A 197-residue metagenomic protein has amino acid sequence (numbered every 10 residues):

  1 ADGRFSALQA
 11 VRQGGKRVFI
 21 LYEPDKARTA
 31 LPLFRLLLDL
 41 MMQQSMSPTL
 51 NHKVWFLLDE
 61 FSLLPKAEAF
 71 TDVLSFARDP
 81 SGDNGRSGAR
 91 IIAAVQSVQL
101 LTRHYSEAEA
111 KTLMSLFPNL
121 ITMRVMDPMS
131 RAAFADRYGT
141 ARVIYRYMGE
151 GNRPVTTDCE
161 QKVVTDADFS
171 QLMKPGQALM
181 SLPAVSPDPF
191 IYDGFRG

Functional and structural regions predicted by a protein language model:
A1-A89, D168-G194: P-loop NTPase motor domains
S6, D72, L101-G197: P-loop NTPase motor core of the ASCE superfamily
V18, I92, L120-I121: Hydrophobic/aromatic beta-strand patches that form the interior of the parallel beta-sheet core in alpha/beta enzyme
P24, E60, V95, R124-D127: Short loop or secondary-structure boundary microenvironments that flank and position key functional residues
G85-V95, M114-S115: Catalytic or ion-translocation cores adjacent to nucleophile or general acid/base/metal-coordination motifs in diverse
Q96-L100: Conserved H-loop
